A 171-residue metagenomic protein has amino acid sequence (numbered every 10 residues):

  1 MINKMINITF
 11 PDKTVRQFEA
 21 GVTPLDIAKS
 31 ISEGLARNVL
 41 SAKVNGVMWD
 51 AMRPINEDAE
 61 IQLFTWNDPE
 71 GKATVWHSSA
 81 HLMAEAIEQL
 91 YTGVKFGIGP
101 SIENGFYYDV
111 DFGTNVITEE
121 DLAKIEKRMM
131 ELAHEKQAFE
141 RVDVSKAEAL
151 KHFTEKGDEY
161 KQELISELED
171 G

Functional and structural regions predicted by a protein language model:
M1-A80, A84-G105, T114, K124-E131: Ubiquitin-like/PB1-type beta-grasp interaction modules and other compact soluble beta-rich domains
I102, F112-G171: Non-catalytic interaction/regulatory segments
